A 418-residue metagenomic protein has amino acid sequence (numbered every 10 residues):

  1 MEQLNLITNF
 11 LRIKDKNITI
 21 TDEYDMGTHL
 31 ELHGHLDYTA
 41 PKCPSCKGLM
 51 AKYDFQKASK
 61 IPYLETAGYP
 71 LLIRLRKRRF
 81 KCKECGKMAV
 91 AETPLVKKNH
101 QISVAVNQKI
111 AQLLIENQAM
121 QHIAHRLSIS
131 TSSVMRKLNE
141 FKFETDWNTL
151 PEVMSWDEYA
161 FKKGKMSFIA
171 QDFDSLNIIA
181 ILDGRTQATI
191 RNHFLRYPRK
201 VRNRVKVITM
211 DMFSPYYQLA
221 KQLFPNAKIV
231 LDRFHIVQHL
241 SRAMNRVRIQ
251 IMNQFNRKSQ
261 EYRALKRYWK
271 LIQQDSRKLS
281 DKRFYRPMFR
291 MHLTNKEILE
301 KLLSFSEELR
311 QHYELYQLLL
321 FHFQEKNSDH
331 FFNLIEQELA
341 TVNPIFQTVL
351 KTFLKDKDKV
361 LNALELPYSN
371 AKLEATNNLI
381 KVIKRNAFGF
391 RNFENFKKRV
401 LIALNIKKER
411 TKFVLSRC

Functional and structural regions predicted by a protein language model:
M1-T93: Short, conserved DNA-binding cores of transcription-related domains
E23, A170-Q171: Hydrophobic beta-strand positions
A40, S45, A51, L138 (+8 more regions): Acidic/histidine-rich catalytic cores and adjacent linkers of DNA breakage/strand-transfer/modification proteins
K47, K60-K165, R202-V205, T209 (+1 more regions): Short, positively charged, Gly/Tyr-enriched micro-motifs that form contact patches at catalytic or ligand/partner
G48-A51, K87-V90, I115, A119 (+7 more regions): Non-catalytic alpha-helical coupling and interface elements of nucleotide-dependent molecular machines and regulators
P94-Q101, D172-A188: Glycine-rich phosphate-binding "P-loop"
K109, T189-R196: Well-ordered alpha-helical segments embedded in enzymatic catalytic cores
I236-R257: Short alpha-helix plus adjacent loop in nuclease-associated cores
